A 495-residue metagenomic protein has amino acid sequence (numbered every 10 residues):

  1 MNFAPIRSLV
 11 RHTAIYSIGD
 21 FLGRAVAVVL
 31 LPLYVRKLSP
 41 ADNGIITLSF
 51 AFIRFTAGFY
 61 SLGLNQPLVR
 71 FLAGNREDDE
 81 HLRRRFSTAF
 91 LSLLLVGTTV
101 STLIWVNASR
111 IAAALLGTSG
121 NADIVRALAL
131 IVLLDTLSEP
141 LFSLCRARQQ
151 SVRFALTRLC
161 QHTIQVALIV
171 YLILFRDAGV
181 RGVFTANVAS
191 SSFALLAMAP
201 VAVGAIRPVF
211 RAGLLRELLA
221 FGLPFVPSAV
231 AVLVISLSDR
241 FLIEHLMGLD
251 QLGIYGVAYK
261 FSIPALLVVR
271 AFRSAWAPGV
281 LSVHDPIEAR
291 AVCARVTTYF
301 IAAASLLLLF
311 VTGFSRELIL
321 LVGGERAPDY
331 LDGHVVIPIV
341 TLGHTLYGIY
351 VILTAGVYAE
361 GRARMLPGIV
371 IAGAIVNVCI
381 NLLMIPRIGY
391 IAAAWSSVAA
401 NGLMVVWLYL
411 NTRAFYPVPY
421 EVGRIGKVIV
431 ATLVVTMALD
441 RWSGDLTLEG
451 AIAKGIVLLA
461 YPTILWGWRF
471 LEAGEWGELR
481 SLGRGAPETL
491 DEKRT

Functional and structural regions predicted by a protein language model:
M1-L9, V180-R181, L196-S236, A275 (+5 more regions): Interhelical loop/hinge segments that connect adjacent transmembrane helices in multipass membrane
M1-V28, E80, S87-T88, A212-S228 (+2 more regions): N-terminal membrane topogenesis motif
N2-F3, D440-T495: Membrane-proximal transmembrane or re-entrant/amphipathic helices at the cytosolic face
S8-Q66, S92-W105, I131, V166 (+5 more regions): Signature of the first transmembrane helix
R11-G23, A27, S49, L62-S109 (+3 more regions): Membrane-water interface segments that mark the loop-to-transmembrane alpha-helix transition
F71-F90, I254-I371: Specific pore-lining/lateral-gate transmembrane helices of multi-pass inner-membrane transport and insertion machines
T102-V106, G117-L141, A155-L159, S192-F193 (+5 more regions): Alpha-helical transmembrane segments of multi-pass membrane proteins
A122, R126, A155-V203, I371-N377 (+2 more regions): Hydrophobic alpha-helical transmembrane segments
